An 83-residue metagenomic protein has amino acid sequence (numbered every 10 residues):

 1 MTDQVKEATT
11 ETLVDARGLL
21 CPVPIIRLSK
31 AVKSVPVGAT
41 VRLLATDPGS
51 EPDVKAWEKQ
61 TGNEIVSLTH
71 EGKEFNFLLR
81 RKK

Functional and structural regions predicted by a protein language model:
M1-D3: Secretory/periplasmic and organellar redox-cofactor proteins
E7-A16: Immediate flanking context of iron-sulfur cluster ligation sites
A16-T69: Amphipathic, hydrophobic secondary-structure cores in small proteins
N76-K83: Core SAM-dependent methyltransferase catalytic element
